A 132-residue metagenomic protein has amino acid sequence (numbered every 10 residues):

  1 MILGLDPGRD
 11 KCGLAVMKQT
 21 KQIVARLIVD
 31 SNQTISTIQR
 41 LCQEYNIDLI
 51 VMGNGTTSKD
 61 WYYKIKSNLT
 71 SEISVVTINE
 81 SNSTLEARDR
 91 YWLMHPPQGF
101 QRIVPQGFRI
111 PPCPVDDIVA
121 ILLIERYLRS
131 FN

Functional and structural regions predicted by a protein language model:
M1-L5, R9-N132: Phosphate- and other anionic-substrate recognition elements at nucleic-acid/protein interfaces
